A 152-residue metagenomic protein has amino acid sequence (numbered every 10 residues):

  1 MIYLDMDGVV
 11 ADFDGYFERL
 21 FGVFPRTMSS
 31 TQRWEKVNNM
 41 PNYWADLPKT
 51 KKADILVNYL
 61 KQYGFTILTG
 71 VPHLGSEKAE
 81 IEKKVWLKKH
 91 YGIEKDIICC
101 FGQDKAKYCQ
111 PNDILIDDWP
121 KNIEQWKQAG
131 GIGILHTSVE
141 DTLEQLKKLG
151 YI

Functional and structural regions predicted by a protein language model:
M1-I152: Catalytic phosphate/metal-binding cores of nucleic-acid and nucleotide-processing enzymes, i.e., regions that mediate
